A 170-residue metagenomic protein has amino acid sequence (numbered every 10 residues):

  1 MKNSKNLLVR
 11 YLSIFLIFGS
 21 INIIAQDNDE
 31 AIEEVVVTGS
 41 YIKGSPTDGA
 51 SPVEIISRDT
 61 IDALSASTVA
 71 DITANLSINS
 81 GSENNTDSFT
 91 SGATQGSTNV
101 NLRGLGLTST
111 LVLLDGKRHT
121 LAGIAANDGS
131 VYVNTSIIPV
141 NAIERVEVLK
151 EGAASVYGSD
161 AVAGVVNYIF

Functional and structural regions predicted by a protein language model:
M1-A66, D71-N75, T135-I138: N-terminal Sec signal peptide and the immediately downstream disordered periplasmic leader that contains the TonB box
N28-E30, G49, N79-G96, A126 (+1 more regions): Short, glycine-/polar-rich solvent-exposed loops and beta-turns at beta-strand/coil boundaries
I32-E34, D48-V53, L64, S97 (+4 more regions): Extracytoplasmic
G39-Y41, S57, L102-G106, L114-G116 (+3 more regions): Flexible glycine-/small-residue-rich
I42-G44, D62-A63, T108-S109, R118-L121 (+1 more regions): Short beta-strands and strand-coil junctions in structured, solvent-facing domains, enriched
V69-I72, V100-N101, L113-D115, V133-S136 (+1 more regions): N-terminal periplasmic accessory domains that precede and gate Gram-negative outer-membrane beta-barrel machines
A74-R118: Extracytoplasmic beta-strand/coil segments of soluble accessory domains associated with Gram-negative outer-membrane
K117-K150: Short acidic/polar hinge/loop motifs at secondary-structure boundaries that mediate gating or recognition
